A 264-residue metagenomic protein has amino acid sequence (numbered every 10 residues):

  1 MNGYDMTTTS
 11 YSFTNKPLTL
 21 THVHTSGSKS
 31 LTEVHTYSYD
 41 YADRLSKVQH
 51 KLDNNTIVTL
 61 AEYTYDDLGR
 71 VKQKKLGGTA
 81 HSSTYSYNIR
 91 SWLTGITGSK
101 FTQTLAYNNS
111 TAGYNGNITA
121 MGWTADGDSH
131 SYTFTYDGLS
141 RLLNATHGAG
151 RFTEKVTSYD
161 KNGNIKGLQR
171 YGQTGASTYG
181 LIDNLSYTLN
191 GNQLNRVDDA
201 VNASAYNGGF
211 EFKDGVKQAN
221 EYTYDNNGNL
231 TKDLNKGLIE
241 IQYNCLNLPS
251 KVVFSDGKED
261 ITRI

Functional and structural regions predicted by a protein language model:
M1-I264: Acidic/glycine-rich beta-solenoid
